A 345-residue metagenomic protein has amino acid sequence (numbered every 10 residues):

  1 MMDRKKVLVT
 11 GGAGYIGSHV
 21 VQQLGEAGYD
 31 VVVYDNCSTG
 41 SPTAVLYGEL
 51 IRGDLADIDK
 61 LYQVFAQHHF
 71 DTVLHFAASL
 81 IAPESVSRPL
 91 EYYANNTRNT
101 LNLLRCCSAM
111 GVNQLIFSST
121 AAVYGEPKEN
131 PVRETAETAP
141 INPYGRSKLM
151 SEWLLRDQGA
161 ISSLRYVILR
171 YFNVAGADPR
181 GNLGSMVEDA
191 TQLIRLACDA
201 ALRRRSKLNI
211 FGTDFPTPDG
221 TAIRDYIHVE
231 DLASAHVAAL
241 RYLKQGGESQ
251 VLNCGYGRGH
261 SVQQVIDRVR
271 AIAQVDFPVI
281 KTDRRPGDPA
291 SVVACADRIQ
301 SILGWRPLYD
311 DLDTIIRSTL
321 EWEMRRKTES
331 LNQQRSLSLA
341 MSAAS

Functional and structural regions predicted by a protein language model:
M1-A177: N-terminal Rossmann-like NAD(P)+-binding domain of SDR-like oxidoreductases, especially those catalyzing
L8, S108, S185-D189, G287 (+1 more regions): A general boundary/transition motif marking the beginning of the first structured unit of a protein
G12, G40-P42, G53, P83 (+10 more regions): Glycine-centered small-residue hotspots that permit tight backbone geometry or close packing
Y93, I141-L149, L183, V187-R195 (+1 more regions): Short-chain dehydrogenase/reductase
L164, P179, L208-I210: Oxidoreductase cofactor-interface core, primarily capturing Rossmann-like NAD(P)-dependent enzymes
P179-N182, T221-A222: Short acidic, glycine/proline-rich loop/turn micro-motifs
I194, D199-S345: C-terminal substrate-binding subdomain of Rossmann-fold SDR/epimerase-dehydratase oxidoreductases
